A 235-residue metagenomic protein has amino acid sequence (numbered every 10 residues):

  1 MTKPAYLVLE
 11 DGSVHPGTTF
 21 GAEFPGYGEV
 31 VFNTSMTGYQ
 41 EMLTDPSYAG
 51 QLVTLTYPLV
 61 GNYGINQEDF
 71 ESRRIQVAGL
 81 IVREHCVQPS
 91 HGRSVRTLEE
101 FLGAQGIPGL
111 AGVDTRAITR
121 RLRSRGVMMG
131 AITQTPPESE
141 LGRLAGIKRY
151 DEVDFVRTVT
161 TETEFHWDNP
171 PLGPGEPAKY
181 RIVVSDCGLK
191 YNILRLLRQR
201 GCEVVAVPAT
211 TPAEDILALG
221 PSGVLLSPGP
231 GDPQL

Functional and structural regions predicted by a protein language model:
M1-E214, A218-L219: RNA-binding accessory domains that recognize and position tRNA/RNA substrates
D215-L235: Cysteine-nucleophile active-site neighborhood
